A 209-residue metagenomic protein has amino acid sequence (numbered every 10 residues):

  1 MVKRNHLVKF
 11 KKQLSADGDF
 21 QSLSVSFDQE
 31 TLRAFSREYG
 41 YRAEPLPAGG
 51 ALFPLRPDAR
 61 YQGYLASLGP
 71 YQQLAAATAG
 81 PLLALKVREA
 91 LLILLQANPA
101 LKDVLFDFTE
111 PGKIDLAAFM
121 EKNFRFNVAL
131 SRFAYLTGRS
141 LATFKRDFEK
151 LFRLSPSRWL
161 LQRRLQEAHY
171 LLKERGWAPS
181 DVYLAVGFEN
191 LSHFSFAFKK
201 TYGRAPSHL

Functional and structural regions predicted by a protein language model:
M1-P45: N-terminal regulatory/effector-sensing and dimerization cores that precede helix-turn-helix DNA-binding domains
Q29, K113, L165: ATP/adenylate-binding site constellation spanning eukaryotic-like Ser/Thr protein kinases, ABC-transporter
P45-A59, Q72-F126, S131-L136, K150-S155 (+1 more regions): Short, Lys/Arg-enriched, Trp-marked, Pro/Gly-tolerant hinge/linker segments that flank
R60-Y64: Short, well-ordered alpha-helical segments that carry or flank key catalytic/ligand-binding motifs at enzyme/regulatory
V87, A178-P179: Hydrophobic alpha-helical connector segments
I93-A100, F119, N123, N127 (+3 more regions): Basic/polar phosphate-binding segments, predominantly the helix-turn-helix DNA-binding elements of transcriptional
H169-L172: Short, amphipathic alpha-helical "recognition" segments used to contact nucleic acids or chromatin
